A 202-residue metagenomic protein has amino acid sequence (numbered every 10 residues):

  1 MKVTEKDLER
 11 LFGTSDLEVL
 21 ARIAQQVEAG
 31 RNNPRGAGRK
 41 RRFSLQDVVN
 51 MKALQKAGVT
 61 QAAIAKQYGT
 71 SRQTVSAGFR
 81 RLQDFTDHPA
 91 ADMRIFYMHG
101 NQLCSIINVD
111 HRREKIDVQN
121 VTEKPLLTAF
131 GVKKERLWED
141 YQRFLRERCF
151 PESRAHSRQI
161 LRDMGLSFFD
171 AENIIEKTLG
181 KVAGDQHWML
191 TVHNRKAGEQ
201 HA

Functional and structural regions predicted by a protein language model:
K2-N33, G38, K56, T60-A62 (+3 more regions): Phosphate/dinucleotide-binding and metal-coordinating scaffold of catalytic cores in nucleotide-dependent enzymes
R41-V59: Short, amphipathic alpha-helical "recognition" segments used to contact nucleic acids or chromatin
